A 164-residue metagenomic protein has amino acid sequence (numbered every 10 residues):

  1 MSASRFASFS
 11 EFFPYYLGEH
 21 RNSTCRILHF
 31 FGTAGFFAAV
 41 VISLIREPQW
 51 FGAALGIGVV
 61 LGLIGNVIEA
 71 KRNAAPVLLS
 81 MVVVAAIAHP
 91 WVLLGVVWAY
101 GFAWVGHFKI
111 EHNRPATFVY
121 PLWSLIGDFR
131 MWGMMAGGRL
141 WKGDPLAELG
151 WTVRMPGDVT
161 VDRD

Functional and structural regions predicted by a protein language model:
M1-Y16, F108-D164: Membrane-proximal soluble regions of multi-pass membrane proteins
S10-V40, I64-I68, R114: Membrane interfacial helix-start motif at the N-side
A34-V41, M81-V83, Y100, W104-V105: Alpha-helical transmembrane segments of multipass membrane proteins
A38-A54, V119-M134: Compositionally biased, low-complexity linear motifs
V40-L94: Transmembrane alpha-helices
G58-I68, G95-P115: Transmembrane alpha-helical segments that form the membrane-embedded catalytic/substrate-channel core of multi-pass
V59, S80-M81, V96-G101, Y120-M131: Hydrophobic alpha-helical segments of small multi-pass membrane proteins
